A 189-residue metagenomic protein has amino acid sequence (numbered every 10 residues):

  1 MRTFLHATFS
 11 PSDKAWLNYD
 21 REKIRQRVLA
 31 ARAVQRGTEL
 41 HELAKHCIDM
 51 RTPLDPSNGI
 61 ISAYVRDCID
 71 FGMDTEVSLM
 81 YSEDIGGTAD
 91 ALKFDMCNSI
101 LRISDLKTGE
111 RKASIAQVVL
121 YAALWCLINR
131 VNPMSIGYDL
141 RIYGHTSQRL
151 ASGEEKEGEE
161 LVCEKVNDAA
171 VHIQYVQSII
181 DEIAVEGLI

Functional and structural regions predicted by a protein language model:
M1-T88, F94: Metal-dependent nuclease catalytic cores that hydrolyze phosphodiester bonds in DNA/RNA, characterized by
T8, D13, K23, C68 (+4 more regions): Generic alpha-helical secondary structure signal
A44, V65, I173, Q177-I180: A generic alpha-helix structural signal
V77-Q177: Nucleic-acid nuclease catalytic cores
S178-I189: Accessory terminal regions of nucleic-acid processing enzymes
